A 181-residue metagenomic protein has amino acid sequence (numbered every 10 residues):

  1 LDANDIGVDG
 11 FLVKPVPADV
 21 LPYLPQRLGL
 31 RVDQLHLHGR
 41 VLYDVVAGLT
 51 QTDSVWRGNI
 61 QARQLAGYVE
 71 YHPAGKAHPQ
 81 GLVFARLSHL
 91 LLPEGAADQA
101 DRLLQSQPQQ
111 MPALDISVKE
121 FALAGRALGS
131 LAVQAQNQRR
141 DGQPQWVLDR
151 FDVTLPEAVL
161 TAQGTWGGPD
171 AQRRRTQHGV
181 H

Functional and structural regions predicted by a protein language model:
L1-H181: Membrane-proximal interfacial segments on either side of biological membranes
